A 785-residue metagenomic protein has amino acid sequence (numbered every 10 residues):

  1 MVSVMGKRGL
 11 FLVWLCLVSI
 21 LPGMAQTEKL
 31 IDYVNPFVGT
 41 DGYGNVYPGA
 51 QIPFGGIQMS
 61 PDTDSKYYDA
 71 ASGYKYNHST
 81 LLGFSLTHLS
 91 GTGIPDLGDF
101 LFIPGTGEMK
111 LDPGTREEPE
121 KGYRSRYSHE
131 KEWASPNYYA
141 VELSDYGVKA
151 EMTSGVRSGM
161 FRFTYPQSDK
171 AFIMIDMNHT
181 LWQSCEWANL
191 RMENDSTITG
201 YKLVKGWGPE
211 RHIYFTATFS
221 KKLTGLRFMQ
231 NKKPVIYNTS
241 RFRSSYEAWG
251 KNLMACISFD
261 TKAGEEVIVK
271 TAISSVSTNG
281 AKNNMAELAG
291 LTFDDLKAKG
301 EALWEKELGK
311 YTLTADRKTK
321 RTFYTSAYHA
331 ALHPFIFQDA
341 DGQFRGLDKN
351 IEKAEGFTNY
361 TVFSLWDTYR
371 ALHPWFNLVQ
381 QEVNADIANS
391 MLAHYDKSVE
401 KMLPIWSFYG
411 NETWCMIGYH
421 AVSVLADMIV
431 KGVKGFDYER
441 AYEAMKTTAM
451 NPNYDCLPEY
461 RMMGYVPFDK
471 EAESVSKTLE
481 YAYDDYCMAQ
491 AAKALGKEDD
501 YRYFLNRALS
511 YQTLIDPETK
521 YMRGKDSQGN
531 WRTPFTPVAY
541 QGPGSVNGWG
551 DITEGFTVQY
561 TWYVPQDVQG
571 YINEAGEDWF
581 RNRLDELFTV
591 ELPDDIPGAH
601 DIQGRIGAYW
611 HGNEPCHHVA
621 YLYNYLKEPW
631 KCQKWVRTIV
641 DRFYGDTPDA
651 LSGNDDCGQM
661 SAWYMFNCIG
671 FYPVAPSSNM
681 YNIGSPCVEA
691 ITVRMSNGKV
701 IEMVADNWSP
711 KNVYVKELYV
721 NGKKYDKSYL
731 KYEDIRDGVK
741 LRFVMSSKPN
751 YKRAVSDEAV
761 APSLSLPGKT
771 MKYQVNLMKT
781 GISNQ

Functional and structural regions predicted by a protein language model:
M1-V13: Bacterial N-terminal signal peptides that target proteins for export
L12-I20: Bacterial N-terminal signal peptides
L21-A25: Sec/Tat signal peptide C-region and signal peptidase I cleavage site
Q26-S423, D427-L479, C487-T513, T519-K520 (+8 more regions): Accessory carbohydrate-recognition regions in carbohydrate-active enzymes
D484: ATP-dependent phospho-/nucleotidyl transfer catalytic cores
L777-N784: Residue-level detector of functionally pivotal "anchor" positions at catalytic/ligand-binding pockets or at interdomain
